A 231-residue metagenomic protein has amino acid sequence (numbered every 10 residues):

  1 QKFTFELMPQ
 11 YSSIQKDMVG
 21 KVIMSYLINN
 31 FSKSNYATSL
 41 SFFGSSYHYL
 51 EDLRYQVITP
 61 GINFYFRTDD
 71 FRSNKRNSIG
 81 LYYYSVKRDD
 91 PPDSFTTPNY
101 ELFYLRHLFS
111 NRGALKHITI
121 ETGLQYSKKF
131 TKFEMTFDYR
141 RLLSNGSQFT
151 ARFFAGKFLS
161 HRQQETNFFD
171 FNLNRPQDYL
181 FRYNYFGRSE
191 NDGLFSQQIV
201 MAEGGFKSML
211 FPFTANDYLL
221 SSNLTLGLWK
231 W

Functional and structural regions predicted by a protein language model:
K2, I28-N35, D69-S73, L143-G146 (+1 more regions): Secondary-structure transition/capping motifs at alpha-helix termini and the adjoining loop/turn into the next element
K2-E6, K116-H117: Short, hydrophobic/aromatic-rich segments at coil-to-beta transitions
M8-Q10: Beta-stranded membrane pore/translocator domains
S12-Q15, G187: Helix N-terminus capping/helix-initiation residues
I14-Y26, F31-S34: Helix-rich alpha-solenoid scaffolding regions
G20-S25, S39-F43, H48-R67, N77-L81 (+1 more regions): C-terminal outer-membrane beta-barrel translocator/porin domains of Gram-negative envelope proteins and their
